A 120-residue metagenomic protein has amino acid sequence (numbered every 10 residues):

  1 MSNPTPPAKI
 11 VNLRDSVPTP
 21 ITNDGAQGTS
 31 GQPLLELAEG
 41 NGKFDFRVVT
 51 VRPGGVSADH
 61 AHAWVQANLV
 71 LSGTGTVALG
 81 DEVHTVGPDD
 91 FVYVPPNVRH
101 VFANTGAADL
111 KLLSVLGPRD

Functional and structural regions predicted by a protein language model:
M1-K43: A short, N-terminal "cap"/entry segment at the start of jelly-roll beta-barrel domains of the cupin/DSBH fold
G31-Q32, R47-H62, P96: Conserved short histidine dyad/triad with adjacent acidic residue
G55, A63, E82, V98 (+1 more regions): A generic "binding-loop/recognition-motif" signal
A58-D59, V77-A78, V94, H100-A107: Short beta-strand His + acidic residue motifs that chelate non-heme Fe in jelly-roll/DSBH and cupin folds
A63-G75: Glycine- and acidic-residue-biased ligand/ion/polar-headgroup-sensing regions
A67, Y93, A107-D120: A short hydrophobic beta-strand segment most commonly corresponding to one strand of the jelly-roll/cupin
E82-P96: Short acidic-glycine-tyrosine-enriched beta hairpin
